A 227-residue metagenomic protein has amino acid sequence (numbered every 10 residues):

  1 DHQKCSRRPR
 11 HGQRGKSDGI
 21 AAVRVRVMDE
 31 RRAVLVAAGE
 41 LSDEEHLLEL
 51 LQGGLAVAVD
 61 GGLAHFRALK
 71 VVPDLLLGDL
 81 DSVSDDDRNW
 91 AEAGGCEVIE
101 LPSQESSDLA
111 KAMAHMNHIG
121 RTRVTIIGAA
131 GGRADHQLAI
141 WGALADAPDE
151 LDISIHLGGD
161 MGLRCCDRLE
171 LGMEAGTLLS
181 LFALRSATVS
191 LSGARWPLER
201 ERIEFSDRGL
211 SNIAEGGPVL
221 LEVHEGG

Functional and structural regions predicted by a protein language model:
G12-G15, G19: Residue-identity detector for glycine
R24-A91: N-terminal beta-strand-loop-alpha-helix module at the start of alpha/beta ligand-binding or catalytic domains
V36, V57-D60, G78, I99-E100 (+2 more regions): General beta-strand structural signal in soluble alpha/beta enzymes
V98-H118: Short phosphate-binding loop-to-helix
A134-A145: Short Gly/Thr/Asp-enriched flexible loops that form oxyanion-binding sites at enzyme active sites
I155-L169: Short, flexible loop segments at boundaries between secondary-structure elements
C165-G227: Long, charged alpha-helical interface segments
